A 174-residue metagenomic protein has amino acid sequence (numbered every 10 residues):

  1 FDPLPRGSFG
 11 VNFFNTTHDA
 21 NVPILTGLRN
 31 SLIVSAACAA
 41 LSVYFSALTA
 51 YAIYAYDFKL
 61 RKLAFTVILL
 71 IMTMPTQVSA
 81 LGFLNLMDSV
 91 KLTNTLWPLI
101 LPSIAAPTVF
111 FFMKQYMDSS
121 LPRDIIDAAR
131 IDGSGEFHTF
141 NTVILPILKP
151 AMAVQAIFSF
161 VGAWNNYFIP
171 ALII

Functional and structural regions predicted by a protein language model:
F1-I174: A structural signal for multi-pass alpha-helical bundles of membrane permease subunits that mediate small-molecule
